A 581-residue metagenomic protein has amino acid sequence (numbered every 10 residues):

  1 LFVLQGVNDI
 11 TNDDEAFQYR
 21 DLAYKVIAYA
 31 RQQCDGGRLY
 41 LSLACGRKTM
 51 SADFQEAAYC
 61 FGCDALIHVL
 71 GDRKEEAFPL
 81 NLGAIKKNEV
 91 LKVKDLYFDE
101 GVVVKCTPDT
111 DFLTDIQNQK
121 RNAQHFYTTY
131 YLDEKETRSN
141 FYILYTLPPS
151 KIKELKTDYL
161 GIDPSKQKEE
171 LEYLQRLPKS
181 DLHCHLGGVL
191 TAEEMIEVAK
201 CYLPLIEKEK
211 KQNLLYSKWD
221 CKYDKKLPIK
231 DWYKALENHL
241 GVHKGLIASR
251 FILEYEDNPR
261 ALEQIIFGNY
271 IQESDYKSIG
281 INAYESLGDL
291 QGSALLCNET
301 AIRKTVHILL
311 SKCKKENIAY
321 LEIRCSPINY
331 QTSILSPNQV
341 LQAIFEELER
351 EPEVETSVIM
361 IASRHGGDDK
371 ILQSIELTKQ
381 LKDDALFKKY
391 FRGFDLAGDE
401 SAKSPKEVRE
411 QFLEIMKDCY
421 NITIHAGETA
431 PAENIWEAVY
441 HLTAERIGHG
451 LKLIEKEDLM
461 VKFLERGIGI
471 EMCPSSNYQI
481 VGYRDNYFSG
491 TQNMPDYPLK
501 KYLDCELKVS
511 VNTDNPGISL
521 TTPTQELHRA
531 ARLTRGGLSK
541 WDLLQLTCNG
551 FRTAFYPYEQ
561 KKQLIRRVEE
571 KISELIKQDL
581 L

Functional and structural regions predicted by a protein language model:
L1-Y40, A52-L160, P164, P204: Long, low-complexity, Lys/Arg-enriched
T49: Phosphate/ribose-phosphate-bearing ligand recognition and processing surfaces, centered on ADP-ribose/NAD(+/P+) systems
G71, F112-Y420, E428-G469, P474-L581: Metal-cofactor-binding active-site regions of metalloenzymes
